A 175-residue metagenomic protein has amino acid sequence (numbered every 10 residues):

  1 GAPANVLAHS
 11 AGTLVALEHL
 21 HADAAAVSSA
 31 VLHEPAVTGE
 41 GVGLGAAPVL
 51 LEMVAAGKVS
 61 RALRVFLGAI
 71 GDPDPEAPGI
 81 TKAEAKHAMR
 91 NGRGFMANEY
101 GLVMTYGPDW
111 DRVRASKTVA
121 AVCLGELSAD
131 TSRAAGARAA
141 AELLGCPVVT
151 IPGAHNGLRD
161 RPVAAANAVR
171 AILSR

Functional and structural regions predicted by a protein language model:
G1-A4: Conserved acidic catalytic loop of the alpha/beta-hydrolase fold
V6-A8, H33: Short beta-strand immediately N-terminal to the catalytic nucleophile in serine-hydrolase-like folds
A8-G12, A16: Gly/Ala-rich beta-loop-alpha elbow adjacent to hydrolase catalytic centers
H19-A56: Flexible "cap/lid" loop of the alpha/beta hydrolase fold
L50-V65, D160: Short helix-adjacent coil turns
S60-G94: Conserved alpha/beta-hydrolase catalytic His-Asp/Glu region
H87-L144, V149-L158: Conserved serine/cysteine hydrolase catalytic core
R159-I172: Post-His helix in hydrolase/transferase enzymes
